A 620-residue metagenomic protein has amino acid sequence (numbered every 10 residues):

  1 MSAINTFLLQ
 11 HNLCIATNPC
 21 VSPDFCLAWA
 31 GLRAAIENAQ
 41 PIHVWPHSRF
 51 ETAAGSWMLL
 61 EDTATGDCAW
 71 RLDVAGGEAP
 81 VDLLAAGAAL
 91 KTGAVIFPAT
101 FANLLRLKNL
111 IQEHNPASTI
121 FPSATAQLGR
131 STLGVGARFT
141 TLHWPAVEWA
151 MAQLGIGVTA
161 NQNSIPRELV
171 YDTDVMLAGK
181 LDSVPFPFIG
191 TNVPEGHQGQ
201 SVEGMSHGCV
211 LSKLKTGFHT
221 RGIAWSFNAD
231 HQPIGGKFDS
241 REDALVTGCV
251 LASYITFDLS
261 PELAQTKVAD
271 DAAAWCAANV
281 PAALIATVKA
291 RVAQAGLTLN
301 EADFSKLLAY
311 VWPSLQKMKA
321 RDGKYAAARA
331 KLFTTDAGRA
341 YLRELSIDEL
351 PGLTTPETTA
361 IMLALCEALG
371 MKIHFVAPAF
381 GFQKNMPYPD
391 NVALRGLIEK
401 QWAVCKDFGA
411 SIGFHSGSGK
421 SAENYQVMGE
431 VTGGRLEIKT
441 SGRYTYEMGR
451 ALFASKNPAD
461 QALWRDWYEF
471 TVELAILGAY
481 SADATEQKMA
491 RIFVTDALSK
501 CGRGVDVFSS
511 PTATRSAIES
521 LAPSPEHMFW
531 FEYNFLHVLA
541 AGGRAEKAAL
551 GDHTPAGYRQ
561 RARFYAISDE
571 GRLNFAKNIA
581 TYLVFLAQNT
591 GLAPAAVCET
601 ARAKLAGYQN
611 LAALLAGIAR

Functional and structural regions predicted by a protein language model:
M1-K213, G217-T220, A224, K237-P261 (+3 more regions): Active-site capping/gating regions of soluble enzymes
G134-R138, L297, E301-W312, E349-G352 (+1 more regions): Short, charged/polar micro-motifs that form catalytic or ligand-binding hotspots
L181, D271-S305, A379-G381: Aromatic- and acidic-residue-enriched carbohydrate-binding clefts of CAZyme catalytic domains
G196-L211, W225, H231-D239, I285-L297 (+1 more regions): Active-site beta->alpha loop and helix N-cap motifs at the rims of alpha/beta catalytic domains
D230, L345, H415: Conserved, mostly hydrophobic/aromatic
A337-R343: Short, conserved phosphate-binding/catalytic loop or strand-edge motifs used in phosphoryl-/nucleotidyl-transfer
